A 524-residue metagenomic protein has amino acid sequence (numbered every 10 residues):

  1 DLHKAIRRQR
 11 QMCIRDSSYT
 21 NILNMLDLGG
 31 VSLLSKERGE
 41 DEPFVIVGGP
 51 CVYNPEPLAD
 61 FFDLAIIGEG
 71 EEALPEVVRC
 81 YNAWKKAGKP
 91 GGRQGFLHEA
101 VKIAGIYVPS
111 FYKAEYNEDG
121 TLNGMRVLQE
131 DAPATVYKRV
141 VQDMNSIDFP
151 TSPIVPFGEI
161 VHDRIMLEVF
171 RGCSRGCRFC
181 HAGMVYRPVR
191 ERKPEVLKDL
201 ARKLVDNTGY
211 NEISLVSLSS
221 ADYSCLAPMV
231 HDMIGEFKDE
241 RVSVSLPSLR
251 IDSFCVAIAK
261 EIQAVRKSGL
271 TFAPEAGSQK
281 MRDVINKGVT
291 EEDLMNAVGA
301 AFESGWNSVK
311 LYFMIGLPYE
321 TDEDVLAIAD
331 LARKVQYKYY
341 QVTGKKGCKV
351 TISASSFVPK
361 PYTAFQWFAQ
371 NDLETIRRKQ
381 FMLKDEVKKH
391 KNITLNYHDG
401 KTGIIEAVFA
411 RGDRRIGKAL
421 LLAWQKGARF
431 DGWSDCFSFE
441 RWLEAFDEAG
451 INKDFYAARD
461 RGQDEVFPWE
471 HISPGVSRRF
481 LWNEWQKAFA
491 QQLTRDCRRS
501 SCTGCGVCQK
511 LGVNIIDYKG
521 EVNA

Functional and structural regions predicted by a protein language model:
D1-R10, I14: Single conserved hydrophobic/aromatic residue that forms the stacking wall/gate of nucleotide- or nucleobase-binding
S32-V47, S243: Short beta-strand/loop segments at the ligand-binding rim of alpha/beta enzyme cores
F44-D60: Short, glycine/polar-rich helix-capping loops at beta-to-alpha or helix-loop-helix junctions that flank or form
P57, K113-N117, Y223-C225, F254-I258 (+5 more regions): Flexible glycine/acidic-rich beta-alpha junction loops that bind and position SAM and/or redox cofactors in anaerobic
P109, D119-M166, G475-K487, I516-A524: N-terminal [4Fe-4S]-dependent radical SAM core
V155-H181, V205, L246, G269 (+1 more regions): N-terminal pre-triad scaffold of radical SAM enzymes
K203-K310, M314-T351, S355, P359: Conserved SAM/AdoMet-binding glycine-rich loop
K389-A524: Radical SAM enzyme core and accessory elements
